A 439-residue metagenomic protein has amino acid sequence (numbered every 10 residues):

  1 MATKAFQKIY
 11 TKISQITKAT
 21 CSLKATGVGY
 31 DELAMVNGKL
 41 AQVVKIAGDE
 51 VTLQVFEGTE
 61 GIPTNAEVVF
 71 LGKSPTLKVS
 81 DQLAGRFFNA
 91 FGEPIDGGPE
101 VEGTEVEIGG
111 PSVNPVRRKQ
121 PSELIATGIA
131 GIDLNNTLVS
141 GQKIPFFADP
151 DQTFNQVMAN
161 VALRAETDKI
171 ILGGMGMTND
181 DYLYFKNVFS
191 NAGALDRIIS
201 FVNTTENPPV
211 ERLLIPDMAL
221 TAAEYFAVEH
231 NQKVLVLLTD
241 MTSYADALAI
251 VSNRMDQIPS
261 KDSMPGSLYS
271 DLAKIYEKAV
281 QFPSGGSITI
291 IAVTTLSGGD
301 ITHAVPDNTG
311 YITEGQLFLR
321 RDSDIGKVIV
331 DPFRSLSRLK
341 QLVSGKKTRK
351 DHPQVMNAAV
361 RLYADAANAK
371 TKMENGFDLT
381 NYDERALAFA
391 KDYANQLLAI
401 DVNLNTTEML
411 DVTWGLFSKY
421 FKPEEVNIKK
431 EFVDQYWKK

Functional and structural regions predicted by a protein language model:
M1-R86, F91-I95: N-terminal accessory targeting/assembly segments
T3, P75-V79, P94-P99, V116-S122 (+3 more regions): Active-site phosphate-binding and catalytic loops of NTP-dependent enzymes
I9, K39, T64, L83 (+4 more regions): Residue-level signal for beta-strand positions within conserved beta-sheet cores that form or flank
I9, T17, Y30, L83 (+5 more regions): A generic structural signal for well-ordered coil/turn residues at beta-strand boundaries that shape enzyme active-site
K18, G48, G92, V113 (+3 more regions): Residues that form or immediately flank small-molecule/cofactor binding pockets and catalytic motifs
A66-V68, Q82, I95-Q142, N155-N160 (+2 more regions): P-loop NTPase nucleotide-binding/switch module
L134-K439: P-loop NTPase catalytic core
